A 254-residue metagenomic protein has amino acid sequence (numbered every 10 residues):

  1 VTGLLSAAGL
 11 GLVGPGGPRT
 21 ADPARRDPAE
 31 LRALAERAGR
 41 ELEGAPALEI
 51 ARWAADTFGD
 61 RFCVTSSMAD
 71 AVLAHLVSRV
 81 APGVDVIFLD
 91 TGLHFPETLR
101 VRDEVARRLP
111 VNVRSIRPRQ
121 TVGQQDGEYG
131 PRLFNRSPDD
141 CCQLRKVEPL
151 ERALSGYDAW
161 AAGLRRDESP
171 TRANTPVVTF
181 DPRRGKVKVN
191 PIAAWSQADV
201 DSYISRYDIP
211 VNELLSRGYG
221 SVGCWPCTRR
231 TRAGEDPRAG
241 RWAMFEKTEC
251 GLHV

Functional and structural regions predicted by a protein language model:
T2-V254: Nucleotide-activated chemistry modules centered on ATP-dependent adenylation/adenylyltransferase
